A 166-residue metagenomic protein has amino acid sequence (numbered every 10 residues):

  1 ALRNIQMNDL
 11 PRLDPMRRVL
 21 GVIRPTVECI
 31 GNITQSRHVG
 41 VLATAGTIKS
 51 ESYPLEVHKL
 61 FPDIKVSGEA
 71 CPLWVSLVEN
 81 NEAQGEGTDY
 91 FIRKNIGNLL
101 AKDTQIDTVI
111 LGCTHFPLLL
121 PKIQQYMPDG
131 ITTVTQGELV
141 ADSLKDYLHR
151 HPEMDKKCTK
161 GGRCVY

Functional and structural regions predicted by a protein language model:
A1-Y166: Non-catalytic structural scaffold of enzyme domains
